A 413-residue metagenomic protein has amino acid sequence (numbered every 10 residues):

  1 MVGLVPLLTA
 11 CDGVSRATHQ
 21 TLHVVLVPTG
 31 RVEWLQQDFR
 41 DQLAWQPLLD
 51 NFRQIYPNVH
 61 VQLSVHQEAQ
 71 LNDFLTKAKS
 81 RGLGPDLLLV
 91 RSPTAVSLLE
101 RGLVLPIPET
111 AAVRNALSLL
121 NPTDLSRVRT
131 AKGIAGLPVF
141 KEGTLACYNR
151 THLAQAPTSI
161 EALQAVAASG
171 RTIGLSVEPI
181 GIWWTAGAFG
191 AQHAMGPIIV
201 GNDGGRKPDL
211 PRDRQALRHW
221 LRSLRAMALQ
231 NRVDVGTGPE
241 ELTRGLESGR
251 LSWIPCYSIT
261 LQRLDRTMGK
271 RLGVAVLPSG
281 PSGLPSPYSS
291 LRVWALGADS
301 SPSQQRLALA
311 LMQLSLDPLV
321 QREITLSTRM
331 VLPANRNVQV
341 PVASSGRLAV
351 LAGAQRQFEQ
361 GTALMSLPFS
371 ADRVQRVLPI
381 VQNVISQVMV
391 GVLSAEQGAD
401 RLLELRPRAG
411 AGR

Functional and structural regions predicted by a protein language model:
L4-T94, L405-R413: Conserved N-terminal structural module of periplasmic/extracytoplasmic solute-binding proteins
D86-L89, S252-Y257, G273: Paired acidic/hydrophobic, glycine-rich loop segments that form the ligand-binding mouth/hinge of periplasmic-binding
S92-L145, Q155, G273-A275: Hinge/lid segment of periplasmic solute-binding proteins
L98-P106, A131-G133, Q192, L264-S282 (+1 more regions): Ligand-binding "clamshell"
A135-V139, T144, A162-D209, L251: Extracytoplasmic/periplasmic solute-binding protein
A154, R266-L332, S366: Extracytoplasmic/periplasmic substrate-recognition and gating elements
N202-G236: Glycine-centered hinge/linker elements that transmit conformational signals in sensory and ligand-binding systems
L326-P379, Q387: Long, aromatic- and glycine/proline-rich binding clefts that accommodate carbohydrate-like moieties
